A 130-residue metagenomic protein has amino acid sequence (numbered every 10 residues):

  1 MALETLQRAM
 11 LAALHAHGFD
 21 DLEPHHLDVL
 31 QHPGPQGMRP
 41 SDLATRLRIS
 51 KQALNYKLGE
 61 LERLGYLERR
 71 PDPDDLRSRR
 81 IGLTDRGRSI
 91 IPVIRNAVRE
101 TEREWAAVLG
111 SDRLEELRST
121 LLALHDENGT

Functional and structural regions predicted by a protein language model:
M1, D28, E116-S119: Amphipathic alpha-helical interaction segments
M1-A9: Long, low-complexity, charged/polar intrinsically disordered regions in eukaryotic proteins
L6, L47, K51, R69 (+2 more regions): Non-catalytic interaction surface on structured domains
A9-A53, T130: N-terminal helix-turn-helix DNA-binding core of bacterial DNA-binding proteins
A12, M38, G59-L122: Charged, amphipathic alpha-helical coiled-coil/dimerization segments
Y56: Alpha-helical and His/Cys-centered functional microenvironments
